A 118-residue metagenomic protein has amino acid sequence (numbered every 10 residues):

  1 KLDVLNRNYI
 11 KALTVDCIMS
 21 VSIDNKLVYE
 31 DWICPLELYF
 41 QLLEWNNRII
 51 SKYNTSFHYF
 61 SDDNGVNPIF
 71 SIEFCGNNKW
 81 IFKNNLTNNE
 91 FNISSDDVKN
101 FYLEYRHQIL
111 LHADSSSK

Functional and structural regions predicted by a protein language model:
K1-L36: N-terminal low-complexity, intrinsically disordered segments
L2-L13, N46-I49, I69-C75: Short linear motifs in intrinsically disordered
C17-I23, N77-N85: Short polybasic amphipathic segments
K26-E30, G65-I69, T87-S95: Short, surface-exposed beta-strand/loop "edge" segments at domain boundaries and coil↔beta transitions
Y29-D62: Compact, well-ordered interaction domains used in eukaryotic information-processing assemblies
I33-F40, C75-N77, S95-F101: A short, sequence-level motif marking secondary-structure junctions
F57-K79: Short, structured protein-protein interaction patches enriched in aromatics and acidic/basic residues, typified by
L86-K118: Mixed-charge, glycine-accented linear interaction segment located at domain edges/termini
